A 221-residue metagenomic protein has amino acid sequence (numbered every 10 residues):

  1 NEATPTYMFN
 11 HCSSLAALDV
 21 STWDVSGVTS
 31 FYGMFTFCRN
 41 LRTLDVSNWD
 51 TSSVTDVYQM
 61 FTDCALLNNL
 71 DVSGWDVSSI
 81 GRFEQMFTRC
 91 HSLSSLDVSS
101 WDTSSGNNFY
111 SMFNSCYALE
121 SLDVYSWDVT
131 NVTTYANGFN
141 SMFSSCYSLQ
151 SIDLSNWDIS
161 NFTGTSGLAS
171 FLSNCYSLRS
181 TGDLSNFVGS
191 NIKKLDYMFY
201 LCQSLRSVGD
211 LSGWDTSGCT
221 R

Functional and structural regions predicted by a protein language model:
N1-R221: Negatively charged
